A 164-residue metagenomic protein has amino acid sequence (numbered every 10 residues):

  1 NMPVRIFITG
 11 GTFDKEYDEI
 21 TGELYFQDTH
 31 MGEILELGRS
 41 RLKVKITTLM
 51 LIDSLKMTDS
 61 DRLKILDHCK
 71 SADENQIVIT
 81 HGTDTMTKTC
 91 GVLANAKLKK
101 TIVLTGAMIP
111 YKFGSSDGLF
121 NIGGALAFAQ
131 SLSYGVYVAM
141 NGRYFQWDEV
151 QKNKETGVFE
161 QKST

Functional and structural regions predicted by a protein language model:
M2-T164: Active-site histidine-anchored catalytic micro-motif
